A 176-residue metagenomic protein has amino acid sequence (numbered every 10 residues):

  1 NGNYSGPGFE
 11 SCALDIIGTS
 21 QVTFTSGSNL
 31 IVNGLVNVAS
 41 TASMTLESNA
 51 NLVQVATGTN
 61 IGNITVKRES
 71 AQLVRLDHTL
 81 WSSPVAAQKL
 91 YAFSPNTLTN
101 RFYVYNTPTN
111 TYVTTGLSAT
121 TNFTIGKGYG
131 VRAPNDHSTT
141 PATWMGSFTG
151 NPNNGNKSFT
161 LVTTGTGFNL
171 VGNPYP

Functional and structural regions predicted by a protein language model:
N1-P176: N-terminal exported-region signature
